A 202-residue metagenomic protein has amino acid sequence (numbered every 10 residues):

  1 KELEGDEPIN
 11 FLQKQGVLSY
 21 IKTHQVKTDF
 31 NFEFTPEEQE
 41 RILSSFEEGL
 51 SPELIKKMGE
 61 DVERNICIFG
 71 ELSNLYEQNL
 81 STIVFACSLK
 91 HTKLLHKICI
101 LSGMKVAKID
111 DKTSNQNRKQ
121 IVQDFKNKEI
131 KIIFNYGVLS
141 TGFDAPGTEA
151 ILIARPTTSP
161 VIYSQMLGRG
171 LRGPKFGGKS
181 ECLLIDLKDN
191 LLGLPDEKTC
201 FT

Functional and structural regions predicted by a protein language model:
K1-L80: Interdomain helical connector at the RecA1-RecA2 junction of SF1/SF2 helicase-like NTPases
D6, Q39, E48-P52, T92 (+3 more regions): Alpha-helix initiation and N-capping motif
H24-Q25, C87, D111, G137: Proline- and acidic/polar-enriched loop/turn elements at helix boundaries
K27, S88, D186-K188: A general secondary-structure junction signal
F32-T35, K93, G193-L194: Intrinsically disordered, low-complexity acidic/polar segments
S44-D124: Conserved helicase/translocase motor-coupling segment
K105, D110-F201: Conserved RecA-like P-loop NTPase helicase motor core
